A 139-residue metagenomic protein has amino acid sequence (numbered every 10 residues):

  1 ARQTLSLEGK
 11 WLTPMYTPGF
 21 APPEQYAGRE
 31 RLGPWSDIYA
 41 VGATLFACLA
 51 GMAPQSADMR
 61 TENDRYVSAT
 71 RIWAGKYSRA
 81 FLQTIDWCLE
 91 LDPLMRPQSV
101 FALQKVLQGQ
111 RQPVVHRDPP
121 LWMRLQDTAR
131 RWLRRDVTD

Functional and structural regions predicted by a protein language model:
A1-P23: Activation segment of protein kinases
K10-L12, Q83-P93, Q126-L133: Short, surface-exposed, charge-dense and proline/glycine-enriched linear segments
G19-Q112: C-terminal lobe helix-coil module of Hanks-type protein kinase domains
V114-D139: Regulatory extensions appended to serine/threonine kinase catalytic cores
